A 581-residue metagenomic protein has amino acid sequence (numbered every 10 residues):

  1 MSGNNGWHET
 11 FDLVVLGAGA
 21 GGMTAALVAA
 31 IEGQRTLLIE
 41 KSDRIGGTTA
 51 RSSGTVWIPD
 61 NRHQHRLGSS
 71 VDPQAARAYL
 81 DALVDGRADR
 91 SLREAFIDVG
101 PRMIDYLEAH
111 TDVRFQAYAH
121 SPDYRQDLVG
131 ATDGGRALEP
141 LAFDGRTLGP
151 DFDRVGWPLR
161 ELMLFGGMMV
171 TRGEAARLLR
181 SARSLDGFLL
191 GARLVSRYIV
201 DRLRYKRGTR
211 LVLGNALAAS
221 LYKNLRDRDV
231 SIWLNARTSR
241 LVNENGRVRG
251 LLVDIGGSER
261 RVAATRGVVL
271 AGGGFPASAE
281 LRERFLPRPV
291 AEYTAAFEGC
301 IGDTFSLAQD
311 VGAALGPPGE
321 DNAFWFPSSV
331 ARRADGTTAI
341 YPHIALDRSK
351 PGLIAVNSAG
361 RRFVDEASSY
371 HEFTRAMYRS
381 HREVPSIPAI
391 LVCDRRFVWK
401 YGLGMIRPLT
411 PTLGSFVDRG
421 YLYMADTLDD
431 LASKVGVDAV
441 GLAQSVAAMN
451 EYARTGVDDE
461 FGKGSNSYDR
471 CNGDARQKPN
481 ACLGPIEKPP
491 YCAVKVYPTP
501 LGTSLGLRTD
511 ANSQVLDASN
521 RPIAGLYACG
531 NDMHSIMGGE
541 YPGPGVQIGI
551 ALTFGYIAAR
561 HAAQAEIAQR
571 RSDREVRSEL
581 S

Functional and structural regions predicted by a protein language model:
M1-L13, I31, N215, A219 (+3 more regions): Extreme N-terminal leader/targeting segments of oxidoreductases
L13-L38: N-terminal Rossmann-like FAD-binding beta1-loop-alpha1 element of flavoenzymes
K41-S231, G352-A355, R362, R396-W399 (+3 more regions): Conserved N-terminal/central alpha/beta ligand/cofactor-binding core
Q126, G134, L141-L189, F305-L307 (+2 more regions): An anion/pyrophosphate-binding glycine-rich loop and adjacent beta-alpha core in soluble alpha-beta enzymes
G208-N215, D227, I255-A334, I548 (+1 more regions): Glycine-rich loop(s) and the adjacent beta-strand/alpha-helix scaffold that form part
R240, R247, G441-I536, E540: A glycine-rich dinucleotide-binding beta-alpha-beta segment and adjacent secondary-structure elements that constitute
L307-A314, A443, I550-R570: Internal hydrophobic alpha-helix adjacent to the cofactor/substrate pocket in enzyme cavities
E383-P490, H561, A565, L580-S581: Helix-rich C-terminal "cap"/substrate-channel and partner-interaction subdomain that packs against the flavin-binding
